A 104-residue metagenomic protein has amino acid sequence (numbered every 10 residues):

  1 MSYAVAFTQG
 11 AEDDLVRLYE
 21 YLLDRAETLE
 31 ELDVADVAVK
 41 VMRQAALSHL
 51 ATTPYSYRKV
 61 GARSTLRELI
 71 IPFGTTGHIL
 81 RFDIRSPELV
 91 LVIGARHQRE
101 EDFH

Functional and structural regions predicted by a protein language model:
M1-E68, F73: Basic, Lys/Arg-enriched alpha-helical interface segments
D24, I70-H104: Enriched for short, Lys/Arg-rich terminal
